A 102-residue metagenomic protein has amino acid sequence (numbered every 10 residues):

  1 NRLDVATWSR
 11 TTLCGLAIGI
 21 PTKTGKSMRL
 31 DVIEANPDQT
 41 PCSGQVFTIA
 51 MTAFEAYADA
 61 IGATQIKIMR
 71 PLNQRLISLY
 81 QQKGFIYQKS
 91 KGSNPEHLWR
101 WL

Functional and structural regions predicted by a protein language model:
N1-G44, I49, A56-K67, P71-L102: Non-catalytic substrate-recognition and accessory regions of acyl/acetyltransferase enzymes
